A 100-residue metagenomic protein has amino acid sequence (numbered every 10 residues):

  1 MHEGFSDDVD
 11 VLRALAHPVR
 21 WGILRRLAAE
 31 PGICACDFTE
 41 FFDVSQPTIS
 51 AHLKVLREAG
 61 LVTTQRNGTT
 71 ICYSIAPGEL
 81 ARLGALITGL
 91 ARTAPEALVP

Functional and structural regions predicted by a protein language model:
M1-D7, R25-A29, P77-P100: Amphipathic alpha-helical dimerization/coiled-coil segments that flank or bridge DNA-binding/regulatory modules
V9, H17-L24: Short alpha-helical elements of helix-turn-helix
R13-V19, P77-G78: Short helix-coil-helix linker/hinge
P18-W21, E30-C34: Short capping segments at the starts of secondary-structure elements
R25, S50-K54, T69: Base-recognition residues in the alpha-helical recognition helix of bacterial helix-turn-helix
E40, A51, R57-E58: Alpha-helical residues within the helix-turn-helix
S45-T48: Helix-turn-helix DNA-binding motif, specifically the short coil turn and the N-cap/start of the second
R57-N67, S74: Beta-hairpin "wing" of winged helix-turn-helix
